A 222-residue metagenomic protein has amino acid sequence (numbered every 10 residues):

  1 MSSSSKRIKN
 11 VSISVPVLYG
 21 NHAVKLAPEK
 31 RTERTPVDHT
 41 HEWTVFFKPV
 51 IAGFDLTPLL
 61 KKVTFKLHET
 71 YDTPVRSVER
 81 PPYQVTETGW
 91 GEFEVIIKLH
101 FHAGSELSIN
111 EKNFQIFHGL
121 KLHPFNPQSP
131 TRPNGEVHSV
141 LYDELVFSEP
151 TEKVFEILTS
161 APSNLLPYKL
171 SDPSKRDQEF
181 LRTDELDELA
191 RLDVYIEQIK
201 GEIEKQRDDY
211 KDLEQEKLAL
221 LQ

Functional and structural regions predicted by a protein language model:
M1-A23: Plant-biased recognition of short, low-complexity, intrinsically disordered N-terminal tails
K6-K9, K25, K30, K48 (+12 more regions): Context-gated lysine
G20-E149: Compact, well-ordered interaction domains used in eukaryotic information-processing assemblies
F125-Q222: Intrinsically disordered, low-complexity acidic regions
